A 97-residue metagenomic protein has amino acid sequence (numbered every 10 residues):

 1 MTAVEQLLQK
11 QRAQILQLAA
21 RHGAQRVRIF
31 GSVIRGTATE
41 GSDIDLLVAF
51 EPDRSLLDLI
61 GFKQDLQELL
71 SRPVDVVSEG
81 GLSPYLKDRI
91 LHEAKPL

Functional and structural regions predicted by a protein language model:
M1-R26, I34-E40, E51-L97: Catalytic core of pol beta-like nucleotidyltransferases
I29: Conserved histidines in hydrophobic membrane contexts and catalytic metal-binding motifs
S42-I44: Change "...and in nucleic-acid phosphodiester-cleaving endonucleases..." to "...and in nucleic-acid processing enzymes
L47-A49: Short hydrophobic/aromatic beta-strand micro-patches that form the beta-sheet surface supporting nucleotide- or nucleic
